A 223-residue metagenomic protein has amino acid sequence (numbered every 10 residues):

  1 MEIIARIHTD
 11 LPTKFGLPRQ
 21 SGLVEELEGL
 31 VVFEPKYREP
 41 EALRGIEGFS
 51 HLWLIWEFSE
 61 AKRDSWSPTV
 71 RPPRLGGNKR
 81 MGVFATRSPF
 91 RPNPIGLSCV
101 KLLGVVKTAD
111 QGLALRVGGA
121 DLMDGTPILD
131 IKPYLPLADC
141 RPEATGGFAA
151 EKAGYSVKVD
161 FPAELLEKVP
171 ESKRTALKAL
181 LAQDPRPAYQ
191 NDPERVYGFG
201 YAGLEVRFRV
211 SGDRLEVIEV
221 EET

Functional and structural regions predicted by a protein language model:
M1-I95, K107-R116, A120-T223: Mixed-charge, low-complexity intrinsically disordered regions
H8, V100-L103: Conserved positions in beta-strands of structured domains
